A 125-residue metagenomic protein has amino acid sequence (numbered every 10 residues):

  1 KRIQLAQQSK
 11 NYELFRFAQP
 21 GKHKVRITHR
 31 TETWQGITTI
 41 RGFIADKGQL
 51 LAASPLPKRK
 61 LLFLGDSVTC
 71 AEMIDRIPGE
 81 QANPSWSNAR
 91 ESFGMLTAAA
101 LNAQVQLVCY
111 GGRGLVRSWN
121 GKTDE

Functional and structural regions predicted by a protein language model:
K1-L64, V68-A89: N-terminal secretory targeting modules
R2-Q8, R90, A103, G114 (+1 more regions): Short intrinsically disordered, low-complexity coil segments enriched in acidic
A98-E125: Catalytic cores of extracellular degradative/oxidative enzymes
